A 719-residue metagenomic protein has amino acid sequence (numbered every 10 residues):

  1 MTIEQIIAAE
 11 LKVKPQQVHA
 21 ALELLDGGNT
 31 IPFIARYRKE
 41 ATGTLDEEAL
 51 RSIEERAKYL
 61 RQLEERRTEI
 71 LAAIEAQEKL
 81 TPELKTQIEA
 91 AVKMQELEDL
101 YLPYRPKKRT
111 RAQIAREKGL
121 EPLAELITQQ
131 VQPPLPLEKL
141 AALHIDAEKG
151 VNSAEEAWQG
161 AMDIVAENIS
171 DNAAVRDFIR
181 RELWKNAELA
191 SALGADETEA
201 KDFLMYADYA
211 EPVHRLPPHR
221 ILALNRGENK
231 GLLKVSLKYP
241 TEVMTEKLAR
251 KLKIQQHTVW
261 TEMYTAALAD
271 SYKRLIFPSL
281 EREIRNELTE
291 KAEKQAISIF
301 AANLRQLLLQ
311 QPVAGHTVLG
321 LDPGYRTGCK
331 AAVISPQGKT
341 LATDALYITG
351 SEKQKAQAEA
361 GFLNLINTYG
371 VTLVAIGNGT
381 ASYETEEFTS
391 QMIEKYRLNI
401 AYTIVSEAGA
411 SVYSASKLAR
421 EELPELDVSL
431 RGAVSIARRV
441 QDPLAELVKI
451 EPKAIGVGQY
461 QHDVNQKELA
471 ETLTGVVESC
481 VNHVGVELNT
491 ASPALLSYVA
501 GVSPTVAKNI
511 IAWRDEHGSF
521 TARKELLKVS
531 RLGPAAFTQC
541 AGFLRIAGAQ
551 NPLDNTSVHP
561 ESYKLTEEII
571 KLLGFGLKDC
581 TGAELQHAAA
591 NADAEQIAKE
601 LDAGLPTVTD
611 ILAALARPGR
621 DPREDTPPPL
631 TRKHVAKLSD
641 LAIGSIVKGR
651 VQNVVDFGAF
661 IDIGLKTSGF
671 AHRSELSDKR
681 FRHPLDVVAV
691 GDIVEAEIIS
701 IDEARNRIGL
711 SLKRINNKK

Functional and structural regions predicted by a protein language model:
M1-H19, D26: Generic start-of-chain signal for non-secretory N-termini
I3, E55, R61-K79, E89 (+5 more regions): Long, highly charged, low-complexity intrinsically disordered interaction regions that mediate electrostatic DNA/RNA
I7, T30-T44: Feature marking long nucleic-acid-engaging regions of large polymerase/nuclease enzymes
E23-D26, P103, I114-E117, A223-G227 (+14 more regions): Replace "in large, NTP-powered and nucleic-acid-processing enzymes" with "in large, NTP-powered factors and other
A49-S52, Y59, L63-G320, R326-E425 (+1 more regions): Duplex nucleic acid-engaging cores and interfaces of nucleic-acid transaction enzymes
A73, Q87, L97-Y101, G227-P240 (+3 more regions): Structured, non-catalytic alpha/beta "coupling" segments that mediate domain-domain communication and provide generic
R181-E188, L321-Y325, G379-A381, V405-V412 (+5 more regions): A glycine-rich phosphate-binding loop feature that marks nucleotide/adenosyl-phosphate handling sites
I546-K719: Single-stranded RNA-binding regions, centering on S1/OB-family and related RNA-binding modules
